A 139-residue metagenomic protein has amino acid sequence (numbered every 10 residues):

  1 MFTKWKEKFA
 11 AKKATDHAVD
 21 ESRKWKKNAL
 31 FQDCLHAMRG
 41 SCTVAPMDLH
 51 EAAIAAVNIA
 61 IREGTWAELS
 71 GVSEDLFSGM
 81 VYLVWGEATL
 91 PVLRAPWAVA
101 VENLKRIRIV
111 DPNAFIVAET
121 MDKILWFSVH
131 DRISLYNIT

Functional and structural regions predicted by a protein language model:
M1-R132, Y136-T139: Structured alpha/beta or helical-core interaction and ligand-binding surfaces enriched in interleaved
